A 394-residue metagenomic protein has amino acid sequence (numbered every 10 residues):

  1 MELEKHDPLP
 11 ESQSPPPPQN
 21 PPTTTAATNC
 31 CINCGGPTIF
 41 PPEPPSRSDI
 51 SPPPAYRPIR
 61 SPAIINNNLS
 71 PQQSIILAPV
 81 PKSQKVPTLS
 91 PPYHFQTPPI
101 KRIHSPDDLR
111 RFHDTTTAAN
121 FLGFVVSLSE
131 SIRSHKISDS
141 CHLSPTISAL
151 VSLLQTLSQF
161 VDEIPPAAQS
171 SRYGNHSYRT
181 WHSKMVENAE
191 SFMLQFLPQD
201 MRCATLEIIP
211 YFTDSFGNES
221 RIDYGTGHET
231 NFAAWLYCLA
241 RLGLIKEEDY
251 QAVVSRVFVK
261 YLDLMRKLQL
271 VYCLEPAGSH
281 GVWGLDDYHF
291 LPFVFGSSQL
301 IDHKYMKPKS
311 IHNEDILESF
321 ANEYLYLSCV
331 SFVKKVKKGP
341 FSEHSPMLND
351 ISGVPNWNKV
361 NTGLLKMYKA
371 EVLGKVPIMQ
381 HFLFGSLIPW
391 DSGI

Functional and structural regions predicted by a protein language model:
E2-D214, E219-Y224, H228-N231, F258-V259 (+2 more regions): N-terminal leader regions that mediate targeting or early regulatory function
R221, I245, K267-L274, G278 (+1 more regions): Intrinsically disordered or highly flexible coil/loop and linker segments, enriched in small and charged/polar residues
Y237-L242, S298: Short glycine/serine- and small hydrophobic-enriched flexible loop segments
R241-A252: Inter-helical turn/loop segments and adjacent helix faces that build the functional surface of alpha-helical bundle
Y250-L268: Short secondary-structure subsegments characteristic of cysteine-rich extracellular domains
A252-R256, L274-G284: Short amphipathic alpha-helical segments embedded in low-complexity Lys/Glu-rich regions
